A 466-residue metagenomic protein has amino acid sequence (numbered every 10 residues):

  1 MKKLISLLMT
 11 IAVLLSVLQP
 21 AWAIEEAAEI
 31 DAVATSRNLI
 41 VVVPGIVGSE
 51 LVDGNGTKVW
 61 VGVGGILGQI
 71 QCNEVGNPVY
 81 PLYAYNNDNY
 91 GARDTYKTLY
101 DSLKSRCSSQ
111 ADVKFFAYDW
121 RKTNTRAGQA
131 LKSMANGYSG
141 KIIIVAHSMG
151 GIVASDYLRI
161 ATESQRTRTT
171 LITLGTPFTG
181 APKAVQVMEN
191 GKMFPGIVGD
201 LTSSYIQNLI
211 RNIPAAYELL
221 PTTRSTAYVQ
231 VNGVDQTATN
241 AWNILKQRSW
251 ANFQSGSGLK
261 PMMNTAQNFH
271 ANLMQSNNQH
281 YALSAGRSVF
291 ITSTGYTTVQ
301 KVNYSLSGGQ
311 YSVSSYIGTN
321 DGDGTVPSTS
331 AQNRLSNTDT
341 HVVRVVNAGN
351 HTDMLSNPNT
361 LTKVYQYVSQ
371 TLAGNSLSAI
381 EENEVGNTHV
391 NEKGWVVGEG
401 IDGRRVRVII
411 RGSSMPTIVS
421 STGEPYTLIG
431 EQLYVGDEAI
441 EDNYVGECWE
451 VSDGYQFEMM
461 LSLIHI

Functional and structural regions predicted by a protein language model:
M1-L4: Positively charged n-region of N-terminal signal peptides that target proteins for export
M9, V13-V17: Hydrophobic core
Q19-A23: Sec/Tat signal peptide C-region and signal peptidase I cleavage site
I24-Y205, Y228-V229, G322-N387: N-terminal non-catalytic accessory region
S249-H389: C-terminal subdomain of alpha/beta-hydrolase-fold enzymes, centered on the catalytic histidine and its supporting
S413-V451: Surface-exposed beta-strand/loop patches in noncatalytic accessory domains and peripheral targeting/linker segments
E458-S462: Short beta-strand-plus-loop segments that form exposed binding edges in beta-rich domains
I464-I466: Conserved small/polar residues in nucleotide/adenosyl-binding loops
